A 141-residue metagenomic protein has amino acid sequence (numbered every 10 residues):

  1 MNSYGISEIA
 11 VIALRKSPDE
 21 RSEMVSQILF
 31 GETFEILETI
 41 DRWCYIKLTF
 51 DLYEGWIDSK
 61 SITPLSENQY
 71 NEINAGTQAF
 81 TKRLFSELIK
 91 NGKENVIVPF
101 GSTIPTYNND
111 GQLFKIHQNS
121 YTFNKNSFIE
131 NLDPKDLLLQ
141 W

Functional and structural regions predicted by a protein language model:
M1-S3, I9, D19, S26 (+4 more regions): Boundary regions of SH3-family modules and the immediately adjacent low-complexity/disordered segments in eukaryotic
